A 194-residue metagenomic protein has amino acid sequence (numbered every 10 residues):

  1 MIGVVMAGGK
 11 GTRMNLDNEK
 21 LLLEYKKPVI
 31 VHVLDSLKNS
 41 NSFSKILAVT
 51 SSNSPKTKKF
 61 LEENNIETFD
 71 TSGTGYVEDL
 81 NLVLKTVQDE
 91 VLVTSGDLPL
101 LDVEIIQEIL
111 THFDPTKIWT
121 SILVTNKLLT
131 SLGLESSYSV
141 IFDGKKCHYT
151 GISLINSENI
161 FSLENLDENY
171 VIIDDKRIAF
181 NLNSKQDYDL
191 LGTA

Functional and structural regions predicted by a protein language model:
M1, K26, S40-S44, E62-I66 (+3 more regions): Short glycine/proline-enriched coil/turn segments at helix->beta-strand junctions
I2-P55: N-terminal glycine-rich phosphate-binding loop and ensuing alpha1 helix
G9, D97, S184: Active-site glycine-centered loops adjacent to acidic/histidine catalytic or metal-binding residues that shape
S36, S40, L82-T86, E108 (+1 more regions): A generic secondary-structure signal
V49-S51, F69-S72, I172-I173: Conserved beta-strand termini and adjacent loop/short-helix elements that scaffold enzyme active sites in alpha/beta
N53-K58, T130: Short, charged/polar "capping" segments at the starts of alpha-helices and the immediately preceding loops
K56-V93, L100-E104: Short phosphate-binding loop-to-helix
L101-Q186, L190-T193: Conserved core of the sugar-phosphate nucleotidyltransferase
